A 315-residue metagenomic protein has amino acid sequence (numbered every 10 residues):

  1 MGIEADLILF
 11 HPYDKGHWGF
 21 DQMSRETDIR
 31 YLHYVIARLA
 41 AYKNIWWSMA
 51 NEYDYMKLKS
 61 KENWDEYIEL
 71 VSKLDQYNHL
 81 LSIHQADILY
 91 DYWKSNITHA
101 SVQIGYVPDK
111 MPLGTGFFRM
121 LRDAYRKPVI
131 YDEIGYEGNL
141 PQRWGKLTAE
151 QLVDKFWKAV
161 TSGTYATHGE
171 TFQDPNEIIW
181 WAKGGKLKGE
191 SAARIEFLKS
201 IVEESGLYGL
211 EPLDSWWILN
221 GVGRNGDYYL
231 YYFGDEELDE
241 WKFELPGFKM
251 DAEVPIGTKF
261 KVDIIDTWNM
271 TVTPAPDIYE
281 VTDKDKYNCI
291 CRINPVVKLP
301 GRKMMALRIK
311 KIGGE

Functional and structural regions predicted by a protein language model:
M1-M111: Active-site mouth of glycoside hydrolases
L9-H11, M49-N51, Q85, I104 (+5 more regions): Active-site proximal loops enriched in glycine and acidic residues that flank catalytic Cys/His/Asp and coordinate
I36, I68, T115-L121, F156 (+1 more regions): Short amphipathic alpha-helical segments and helix-helix/interface helices
R38-A41, D75-Q76, Y92-S95, R122-A124 (+3 more regions): Extracellular/periplasmic catalytic domains that process cell-envelope and extracellular macromolecules
N78, K94-N176: Catalytic-core region of carbohydrate-active enzymes that cleave or remodel glycosidic bonds
P128, Y136-L140, E150-P276, P295-E315: Aromatic- and carboxylate-lined catalytic core of secreted/periplasmic carbohydrate-active enzymes
P274-K284: Solvent-exposed serine/threonine-rich low-complexity stretches and specific carbohydrate-binding patches
D285-C291: Aromatic sugar-binding surface patches on proteins that engage polysaccharides or sugar-phosphate polymers
